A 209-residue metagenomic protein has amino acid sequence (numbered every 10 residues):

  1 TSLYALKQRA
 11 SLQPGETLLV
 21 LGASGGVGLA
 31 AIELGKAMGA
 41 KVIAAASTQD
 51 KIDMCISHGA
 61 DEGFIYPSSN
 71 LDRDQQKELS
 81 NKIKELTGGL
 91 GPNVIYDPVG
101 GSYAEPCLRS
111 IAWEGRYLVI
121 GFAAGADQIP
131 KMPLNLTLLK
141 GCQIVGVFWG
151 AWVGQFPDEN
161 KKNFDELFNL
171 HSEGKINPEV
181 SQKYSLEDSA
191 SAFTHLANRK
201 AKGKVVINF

Functional and structural regions predicted by a protein language model:
T1-M38: Short internal alpha-helix immediately C-terminal to a glycine-rich phosphate-binding loop in Rossmann-like
L12, T87, I111-A112: A generic alpha-to-beta junction signature in SAM-dependent methyltransferases
G15, A60, G91-P92, I176 (+1 more regions): Local beta-strand N-terminus motif with an aromatic residue
L18, C142, F168-N169, E173-Q182 (+1 more regions): C-terminal capping/lid region of NAD(P)-dependent oxidoreductase domains
L18, V42, E62, G115-L118 (+1 more regions): A short hydrophobic/small-residue beta-strand
V20, K36-Y103, D158-E159: Adenosine-nucleotide cofactor-binding segment
A31-I32, I52, L108, L134: Generic hydrophobic/aromatic pocket-lining and core-packing "Φ" positions
S102-K175, N208-F209: Glycine-rich phosphate-binding loop and adjacent beta-alpha segment of Rossmann(oid) nucleotide-cofactor-binding
